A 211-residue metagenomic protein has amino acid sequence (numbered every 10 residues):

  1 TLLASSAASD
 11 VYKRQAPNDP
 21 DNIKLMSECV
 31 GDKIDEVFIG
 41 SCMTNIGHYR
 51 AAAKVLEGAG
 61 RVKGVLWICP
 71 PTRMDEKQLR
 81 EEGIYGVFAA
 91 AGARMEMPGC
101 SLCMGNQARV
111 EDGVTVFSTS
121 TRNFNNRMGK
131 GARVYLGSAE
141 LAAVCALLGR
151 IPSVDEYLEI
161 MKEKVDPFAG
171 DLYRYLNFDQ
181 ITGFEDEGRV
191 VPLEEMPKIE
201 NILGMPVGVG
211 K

Functional and structural regions predicted by a protein language model:
T1-A8, Y12: Single conserved hydrophobic/aromatic residue that forms the stacking wall/gate of nucleotide- or nucleobase-binding
S6, V37-S41, W67-P71, E96-P98 (+2 more regions): Generic beta-strand/beta-sheet core signal
K13-C29: Flexible, small-/acidic-enriched active-site or ligand-binding loops
G47-H48, V55-V62: Glycine- and Gly-Pro-enriched alpha-helical subdomains that act as flexible, kink-prone "lid/hinge" or packing modules
R61-R109, T115: Extended C-terminal subregions enriched in glycine
A108-A169: Mobile "lid/hinge" segments at catalytic clefts and subdomain interfaces of large enzymes
I160-G210: Flexible inter-domain linker/hinge segments
